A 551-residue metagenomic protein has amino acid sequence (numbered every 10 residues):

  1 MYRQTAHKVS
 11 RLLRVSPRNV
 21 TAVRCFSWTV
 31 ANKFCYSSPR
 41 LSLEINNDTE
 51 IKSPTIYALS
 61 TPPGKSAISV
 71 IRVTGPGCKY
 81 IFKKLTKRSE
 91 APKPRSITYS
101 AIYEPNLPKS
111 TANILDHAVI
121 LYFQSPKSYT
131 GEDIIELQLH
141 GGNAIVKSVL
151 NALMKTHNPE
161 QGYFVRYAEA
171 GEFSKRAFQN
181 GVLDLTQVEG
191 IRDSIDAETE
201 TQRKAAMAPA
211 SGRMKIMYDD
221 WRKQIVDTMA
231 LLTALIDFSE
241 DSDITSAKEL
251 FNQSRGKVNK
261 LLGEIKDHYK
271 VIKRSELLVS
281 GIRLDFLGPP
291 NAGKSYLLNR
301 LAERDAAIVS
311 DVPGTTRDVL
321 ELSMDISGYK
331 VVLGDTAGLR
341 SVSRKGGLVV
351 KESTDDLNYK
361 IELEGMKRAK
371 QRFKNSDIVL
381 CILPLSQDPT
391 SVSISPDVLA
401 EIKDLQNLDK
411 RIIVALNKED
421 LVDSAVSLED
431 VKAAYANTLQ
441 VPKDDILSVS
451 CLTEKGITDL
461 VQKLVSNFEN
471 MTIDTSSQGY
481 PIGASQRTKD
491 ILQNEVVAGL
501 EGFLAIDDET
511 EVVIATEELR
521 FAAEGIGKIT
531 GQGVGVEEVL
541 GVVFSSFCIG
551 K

Functional and structural regions predicted by a protein language model:
M1-N19: N-terminal chloroplast transit peptides
Y2-R3, V23-K204, A208, V379 (+2 more regions): A glycine-rich (often HGG/GG-containing) alpha/beta subdomain
N47-P63, E189, E200-D325, V342 (+1 more regions): C-terminal-of-GTPase-core extension/linker across diverse P-loop GTPases
S96, V279, A302-V332, T336-Q371: Switch I (effector-binding) loop of TRAFAC-class P-loop GTPase G-domains
P108-T111, E160-Q161, K345-L357, A433: Intrinsically disordered, low-complexity domain-flanking/linker segments in eukaryotic proteins, enriched
Q371-R372, D397: Mechanochemical coupling/switch segment within NTP-driven translocation systems
S376: An anion/phosphate-binding loop that grips the pyrophosphate of nucleotide cofactors and donors
C381-L383: Redox-cofactor binding/interface segments in oxidoreductases and associated redox assembly factors
